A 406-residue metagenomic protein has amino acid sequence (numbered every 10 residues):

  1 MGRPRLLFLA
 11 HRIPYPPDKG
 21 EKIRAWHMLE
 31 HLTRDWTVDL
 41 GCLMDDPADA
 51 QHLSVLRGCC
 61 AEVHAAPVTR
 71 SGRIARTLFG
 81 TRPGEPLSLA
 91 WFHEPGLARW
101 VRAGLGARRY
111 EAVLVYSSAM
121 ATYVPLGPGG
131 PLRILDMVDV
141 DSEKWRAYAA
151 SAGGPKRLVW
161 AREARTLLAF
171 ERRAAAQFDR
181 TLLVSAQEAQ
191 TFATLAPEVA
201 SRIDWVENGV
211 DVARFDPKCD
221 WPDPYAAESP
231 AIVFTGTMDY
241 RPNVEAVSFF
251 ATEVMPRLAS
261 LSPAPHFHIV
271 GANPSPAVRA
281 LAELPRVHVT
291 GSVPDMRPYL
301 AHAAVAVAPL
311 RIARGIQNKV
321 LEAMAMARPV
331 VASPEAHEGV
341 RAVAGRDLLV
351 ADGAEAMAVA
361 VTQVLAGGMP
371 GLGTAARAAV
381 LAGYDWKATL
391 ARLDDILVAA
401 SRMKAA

Functional and structural regions predicted by a protein language model:
M1-A65, R108: N-terminal subdomain of nucleotide-sugar transferases
H11, R70-W91, R133-R172, Q190 (+1 more regions): Acceptor-binding helix/loop patch of EC 2.4 sugar-transfer enzymes, predominantly nucleotide-sugar-dependent
A65, I134-L135, S142, W160-T194 (+2 more regions): Donor nucleotide-sugar binding/catalytic pocket of nucleotide-sugar-dependent glycosyltransferases
A176, T194, A200, D204-H302: Conserved catalytic-core segment of nucleotide-activated headgroup transferases in glycan assembly
D179, R286, P298-G315, M326-P329: Acidic donor-binding loop of glycosyltransferase active sites
K319-E322, P329-S333, L349: Short hydrophobic beta-strand element within catalytic cores of glycosyltransferases and related nucleotide-activated
G345-E355, Q363-G368: Conserved acidic donor-binding segment of nucleotide-sugar-dependent glycosyltransferases
P370-G383, R392: A short, well-ordered alpha-helix in the C-terminal region of glycosyltransferases
